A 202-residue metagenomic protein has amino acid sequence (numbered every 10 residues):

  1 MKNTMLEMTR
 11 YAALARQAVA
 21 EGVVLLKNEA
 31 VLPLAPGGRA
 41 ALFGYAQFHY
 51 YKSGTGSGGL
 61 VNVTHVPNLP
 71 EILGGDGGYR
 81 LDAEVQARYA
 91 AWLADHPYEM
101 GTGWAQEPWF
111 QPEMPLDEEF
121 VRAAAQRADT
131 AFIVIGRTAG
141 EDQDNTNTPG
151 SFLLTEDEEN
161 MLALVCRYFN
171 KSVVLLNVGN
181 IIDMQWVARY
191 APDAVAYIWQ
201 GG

Functional and structural regions predicted by a protein language model:
M1-G202: C-terminal non-catalytic regions of proteins with extracellular/luminal or membrane-system context
